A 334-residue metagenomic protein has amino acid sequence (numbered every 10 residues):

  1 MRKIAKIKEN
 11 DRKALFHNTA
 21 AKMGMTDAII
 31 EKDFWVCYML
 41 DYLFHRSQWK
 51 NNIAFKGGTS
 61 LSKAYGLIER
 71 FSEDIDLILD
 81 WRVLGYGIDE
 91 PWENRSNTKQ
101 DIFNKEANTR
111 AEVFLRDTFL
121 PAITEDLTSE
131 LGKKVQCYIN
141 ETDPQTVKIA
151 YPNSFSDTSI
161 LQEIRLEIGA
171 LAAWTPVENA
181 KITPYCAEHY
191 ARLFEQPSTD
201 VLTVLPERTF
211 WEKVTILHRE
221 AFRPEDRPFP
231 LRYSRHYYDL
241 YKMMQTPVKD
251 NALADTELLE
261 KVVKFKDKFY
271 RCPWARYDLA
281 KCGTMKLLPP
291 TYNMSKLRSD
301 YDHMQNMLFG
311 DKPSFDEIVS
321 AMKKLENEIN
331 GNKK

Functional and structural regions predicted by a protein language model:
M1-I53, Y65-E69, W81-K334: Structured mid-to-C-terminal alpha-helical surface segments
F55-T59: Glycine-rich beta-strand-to-loop/alpha-helix junction loops that act as flexible
S62: Betabetaalpha-Me/HNH-type nuclease active-site subdomain
